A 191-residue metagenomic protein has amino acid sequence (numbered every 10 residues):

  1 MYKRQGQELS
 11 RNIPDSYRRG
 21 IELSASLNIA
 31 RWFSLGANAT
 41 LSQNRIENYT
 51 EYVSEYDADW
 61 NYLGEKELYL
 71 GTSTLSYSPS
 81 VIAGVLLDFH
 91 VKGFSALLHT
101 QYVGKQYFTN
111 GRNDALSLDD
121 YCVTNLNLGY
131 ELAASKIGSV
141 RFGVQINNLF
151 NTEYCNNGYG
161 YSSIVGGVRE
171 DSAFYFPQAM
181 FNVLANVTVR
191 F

Functional and structural regions predicted by a protein language model:
M1-Q5: Conserved small/polar residues in nucleotide/adenosyl-binding loops
L9-N110: Gram-negative outer-membrane beta-barrel transporters
R31-F33, V81, K92-F94, C122-T124 (+2 more regions): Outer-envelope beta-barrel architecture signal
N44, N113, L149: Hydrophobic pocket-lining residues within nucleotide cofactor-binding pockets
G71-T74, D114, E170-F174: Short, P/G- and charge-enriched loop/turn segments at secondary-structure junctions
Y102-F108, Y130-F191: C-terminal beta-signal and adjacent terminal beta-strands/loops of Gram-negative outer-membrane beta-barrel proteins
N110-L116: Short, surface-exposed loop/helix-turn segments at secondary-structure junctions that function as lids/hinges flanking
